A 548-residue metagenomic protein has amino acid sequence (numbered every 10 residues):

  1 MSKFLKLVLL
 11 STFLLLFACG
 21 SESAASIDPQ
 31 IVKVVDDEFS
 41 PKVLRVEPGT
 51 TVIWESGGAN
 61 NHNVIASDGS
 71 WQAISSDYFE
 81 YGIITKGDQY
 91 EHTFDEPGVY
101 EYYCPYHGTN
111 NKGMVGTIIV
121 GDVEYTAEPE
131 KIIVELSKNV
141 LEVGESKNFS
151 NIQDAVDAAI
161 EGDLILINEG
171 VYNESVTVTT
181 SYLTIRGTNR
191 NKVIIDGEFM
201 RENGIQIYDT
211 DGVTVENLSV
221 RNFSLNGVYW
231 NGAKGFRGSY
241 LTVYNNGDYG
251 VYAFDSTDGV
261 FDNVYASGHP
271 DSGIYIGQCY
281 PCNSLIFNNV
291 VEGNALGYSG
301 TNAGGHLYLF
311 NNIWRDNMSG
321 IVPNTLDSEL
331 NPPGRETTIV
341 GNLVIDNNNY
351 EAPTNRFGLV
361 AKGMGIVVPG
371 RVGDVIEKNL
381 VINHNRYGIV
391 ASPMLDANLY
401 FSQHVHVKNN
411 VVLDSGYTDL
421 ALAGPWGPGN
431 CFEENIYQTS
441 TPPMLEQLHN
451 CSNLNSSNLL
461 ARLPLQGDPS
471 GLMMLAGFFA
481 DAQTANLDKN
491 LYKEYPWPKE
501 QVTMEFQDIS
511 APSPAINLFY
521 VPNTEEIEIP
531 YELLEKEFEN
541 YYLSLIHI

Functional and structural regions predicted by a protein language model:
V8-F17: Bacterial N-terminal signal peptides
G20-L136, V193-D196, N383: Extracytoplasmic copper-binding redox domains, predominantly the cupredoxin/blue-copper superfamily
F39, V46, L136-V171: Acidic Gly/Asp/Thr-rich repetitive segments characteristic of extracellular carbohydrate-active and adhesion proteins
H62-I65, W71-A73, E145-S150, L164 (+2 more regions): Right-handed parallel beta-helix/beta-spiral solenoid domain characteristic of secreted/periplasmic
L164, Y172-V178, R190, D196-N203 (+11 more regions): Short glycine/acidic-rich loop motifs that flank beta-strands on beta-rich extracellular proteins
Y182, R186-K192, D211-N222, K234-Y249 (+8 more regions): Right-handed parallel beta-helix
W230, Y240, N311, G341 (+1 more regions): Extracellular beta-rich repeat passengers
I546-I548: Conserved small/polar residues in nucleotide/adenosyl-binding loops
